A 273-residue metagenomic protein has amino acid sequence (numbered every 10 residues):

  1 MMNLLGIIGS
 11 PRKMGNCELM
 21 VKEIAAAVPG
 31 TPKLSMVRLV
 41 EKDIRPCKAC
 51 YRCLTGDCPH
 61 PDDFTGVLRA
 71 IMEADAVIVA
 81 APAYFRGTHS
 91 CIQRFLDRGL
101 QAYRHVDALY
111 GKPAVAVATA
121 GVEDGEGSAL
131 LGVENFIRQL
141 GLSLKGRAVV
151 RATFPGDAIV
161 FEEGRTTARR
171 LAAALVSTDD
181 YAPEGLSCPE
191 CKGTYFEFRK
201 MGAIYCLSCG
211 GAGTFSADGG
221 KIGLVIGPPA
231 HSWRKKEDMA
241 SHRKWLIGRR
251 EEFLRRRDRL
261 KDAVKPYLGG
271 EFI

Functional and structural regions predicted by a protein language model:
M1-A80, R86-R94, L175-V176, P183-I273: N-terminal beta1-alpha1-beta2 submodule of the flavodoxin-like/Rossmannoid cofactor-binding fold
P11-K13, F85, A120-D124, T153-G156: Short histidine/acidic/glycine/proline-rich micro-motifs that form metal- and phosphate-coordinating active-site loops
D43, G121, V150-P155, K192: Glycine-rich beta-alpha junction loops
C47, G127, D157-A158: Short, well-ordered secondary-structure micro-motifs
P59-L140: Helix-loop-strand module that forms the ligand-binding subsite of alpha/beta enzymes
V106-Y110, L142-R147, T178-P183: Short, structured loop/turn "capping" segments at alpha-beta junctions
N135-T167, L171-A174: Conserved anion/nucleotide-ligand pocket segment
